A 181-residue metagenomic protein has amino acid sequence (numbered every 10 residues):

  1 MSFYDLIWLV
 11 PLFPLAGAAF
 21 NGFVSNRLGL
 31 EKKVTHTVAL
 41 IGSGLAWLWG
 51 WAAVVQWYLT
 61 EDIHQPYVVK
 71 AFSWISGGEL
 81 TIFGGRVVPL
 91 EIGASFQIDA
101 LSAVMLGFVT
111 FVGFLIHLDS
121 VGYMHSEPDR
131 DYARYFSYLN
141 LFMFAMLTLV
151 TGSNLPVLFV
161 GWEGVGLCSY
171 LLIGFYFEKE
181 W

Functional and structural regions predicted by a protein language model:
M1-W8, L12, V24-S137: Transmembrane helix-loop-helix hairpins at membrane boundaries of multipass inner-membrane proteins
P11-P14, W49, I98-A100, G107-V109 (+2 more regions): Glycine-rich, histidine-containing beta strand-loop boundary motifs that form or position
A16-F23, L115-Y123, G164-Y176: Juxtamembrane interface elements at the cytosolic ends of transmembrane helices in multi-pass membrane proteins
A18, S43-A46, G113, M143-M146 (+1 more regions): Residue-level recognition of pore/gate-forming positions within transmembrane alpha-helices of multi-pass
Y135-W181: Alpha-helical multi-pass transmembrane bundles of energy-transducing inner-membrane proteins
